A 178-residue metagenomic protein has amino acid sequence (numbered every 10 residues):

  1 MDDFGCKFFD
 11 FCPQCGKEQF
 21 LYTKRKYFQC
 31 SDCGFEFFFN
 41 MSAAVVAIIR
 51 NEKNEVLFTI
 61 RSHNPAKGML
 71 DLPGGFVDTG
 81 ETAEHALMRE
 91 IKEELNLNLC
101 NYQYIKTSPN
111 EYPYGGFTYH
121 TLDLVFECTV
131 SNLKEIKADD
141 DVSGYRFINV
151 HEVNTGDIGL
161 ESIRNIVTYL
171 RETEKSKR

Functional and structural regions predicted by a protein language model:
D2, N51-E93: Conserved Nudix-box catalytic region and its N-terminal flanking loop in Nudix hydrolases and closely related
G5-F9, K26, A43: Short metal-coordination and nucleic-acid-contact micro-motifs, chiefly zinc-binding Cys/His arrays
C12-C15, C30-C33: Short cysteine-rich clusters marking metal-coordination/redox-active sites
F20-L21, F38: Short functional micro-motifs and their immediate structural scaffolds
L21-Y27: Short linker/helix segments within small regulatory modules
D32-V56, F76: Conserved N-terminal beta-strand and adjoining loop/helix that marks the start of the Nudix/MutT-like hydrolase domain
K106-K134: Active-site-adjacent beta-strand/loop module that shapes the phosphate/pyrophosphate-binding cleft
K137-V167: NUDIX/MutT-family hydrolases
